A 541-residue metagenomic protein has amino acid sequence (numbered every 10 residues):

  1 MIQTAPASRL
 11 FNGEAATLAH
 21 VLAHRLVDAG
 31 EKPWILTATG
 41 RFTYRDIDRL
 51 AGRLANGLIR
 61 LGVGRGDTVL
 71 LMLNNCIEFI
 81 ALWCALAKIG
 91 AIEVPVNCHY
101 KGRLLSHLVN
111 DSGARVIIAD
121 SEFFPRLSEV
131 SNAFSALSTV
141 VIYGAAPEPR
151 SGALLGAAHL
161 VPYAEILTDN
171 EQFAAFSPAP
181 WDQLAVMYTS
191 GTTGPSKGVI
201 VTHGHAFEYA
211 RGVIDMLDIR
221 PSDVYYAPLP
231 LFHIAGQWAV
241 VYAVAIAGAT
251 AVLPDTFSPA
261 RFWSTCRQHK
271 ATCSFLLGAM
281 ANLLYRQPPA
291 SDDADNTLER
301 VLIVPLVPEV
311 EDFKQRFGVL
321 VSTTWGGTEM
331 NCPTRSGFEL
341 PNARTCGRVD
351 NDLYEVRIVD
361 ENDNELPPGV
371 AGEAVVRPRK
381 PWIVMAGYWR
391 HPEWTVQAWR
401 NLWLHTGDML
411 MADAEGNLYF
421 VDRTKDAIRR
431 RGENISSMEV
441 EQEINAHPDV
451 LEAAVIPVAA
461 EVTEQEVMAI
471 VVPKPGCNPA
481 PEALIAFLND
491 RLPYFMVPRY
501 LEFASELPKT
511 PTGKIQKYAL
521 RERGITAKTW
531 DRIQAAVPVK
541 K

Functional and structural regions predicted by a protein language model:
L10-A15, E31-C76, I80-C84, K101-S106 (+2 more regions): Conserved AMP-binding/adenylate-forming core of the ANL superfamily
E31, A158-V161, L167-Y188, P195 (+1 more regions): Conserved pre-ATP/AMP-binding loop-to-beta segment of ANL
A38, N56, R60-L61, C84 (+3 more regions): Structural core segment of the AMP-binding/adenylate-forming
T68, N74-V94, C98-G102, H107-V116 (+4 more regions): A short helix-loop-beta submotif of the ANL/AMP-binding
Y100, S106, I117-A119, V356 (+7 more regions): AMP-binding/adenylate-forming catalytic core of the ANL superfamily
Y143, P493-K514, I533-K541: AMP-binding/adenylate-forming catalytic domain of the ANL superfamily
F207-V224, F232-T272, A281-L283, Q287: Conserved AMP-binding/adenylation subdomain of ANL enzymes
W263, Q268-L276, Y285-A343, Y354-E355 (+1 more regions): Gly/Ser/Thr-rich phosphate-binding loop
